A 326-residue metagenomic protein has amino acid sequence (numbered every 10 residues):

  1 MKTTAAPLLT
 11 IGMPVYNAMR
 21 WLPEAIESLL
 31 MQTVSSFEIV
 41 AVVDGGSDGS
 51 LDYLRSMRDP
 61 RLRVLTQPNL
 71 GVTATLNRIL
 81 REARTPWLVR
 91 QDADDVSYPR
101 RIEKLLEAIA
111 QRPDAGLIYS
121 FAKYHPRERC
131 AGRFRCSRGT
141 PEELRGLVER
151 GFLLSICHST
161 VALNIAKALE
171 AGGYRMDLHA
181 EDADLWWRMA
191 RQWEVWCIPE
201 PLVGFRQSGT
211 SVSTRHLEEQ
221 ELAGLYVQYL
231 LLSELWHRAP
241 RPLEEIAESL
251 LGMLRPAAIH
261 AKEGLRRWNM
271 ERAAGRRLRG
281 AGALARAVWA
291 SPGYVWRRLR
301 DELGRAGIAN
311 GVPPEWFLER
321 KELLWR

Functional and structural regions predicted by a protein language model:
M1-S28: N-proximal low-complexity "stem/linker" segments adjacent to membrane-targeting elements
E27-S36: Short, acidic, metal-binding catalytic loop of nucleotide-sugar glycosyltransferases
S28, V43-D52, L70, D92: A conserved acidic beta->alpha catalytic loop
Q67-A83, K104: Glycine-rich, basic loop-to-helix element that forms the pyrophosphate-binding segment of sugar-nucleotide handling
R81, Y98, R138-L225: Conserved nucleotide-sugar donor-binding catalytic segment
L88: Short aromatic/hydrophobic "clamp" motif used to bind/position activated sugar donors
R100-R133: Conserved donor NDP-sugar-binding/catalytic core segment of glycosyltransferases
D184, Q207-R326: C-terminal subregions of glycosyltransferases and related glycan-biosynthesis enzymes
